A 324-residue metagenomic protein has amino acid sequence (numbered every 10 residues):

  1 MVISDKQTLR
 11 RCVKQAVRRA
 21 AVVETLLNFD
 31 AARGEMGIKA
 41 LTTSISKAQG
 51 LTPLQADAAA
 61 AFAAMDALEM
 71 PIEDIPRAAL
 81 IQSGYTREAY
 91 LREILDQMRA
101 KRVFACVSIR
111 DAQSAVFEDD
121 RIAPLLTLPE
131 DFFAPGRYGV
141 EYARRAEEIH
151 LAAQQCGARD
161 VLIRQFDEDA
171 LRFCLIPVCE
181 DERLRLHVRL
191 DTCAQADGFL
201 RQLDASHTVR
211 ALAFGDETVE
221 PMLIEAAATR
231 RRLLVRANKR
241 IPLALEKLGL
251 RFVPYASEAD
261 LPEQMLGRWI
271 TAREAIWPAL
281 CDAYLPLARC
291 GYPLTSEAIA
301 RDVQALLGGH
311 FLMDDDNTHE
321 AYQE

Functional and structural regions predicted by a protein language model:
V2-L184, D204-T208, I224-E324: Metal-cofactor-binding active-site regions of metalloenzymes
V188: Metal-dependent catalytic cores of enzymes that make or break cyclic nucleotides and related phosphoester linkages
F199-Q202: Membrane-embedded translocation segments of transport machinery
E217-V219, R230: Extended, well-ordered protein cores
